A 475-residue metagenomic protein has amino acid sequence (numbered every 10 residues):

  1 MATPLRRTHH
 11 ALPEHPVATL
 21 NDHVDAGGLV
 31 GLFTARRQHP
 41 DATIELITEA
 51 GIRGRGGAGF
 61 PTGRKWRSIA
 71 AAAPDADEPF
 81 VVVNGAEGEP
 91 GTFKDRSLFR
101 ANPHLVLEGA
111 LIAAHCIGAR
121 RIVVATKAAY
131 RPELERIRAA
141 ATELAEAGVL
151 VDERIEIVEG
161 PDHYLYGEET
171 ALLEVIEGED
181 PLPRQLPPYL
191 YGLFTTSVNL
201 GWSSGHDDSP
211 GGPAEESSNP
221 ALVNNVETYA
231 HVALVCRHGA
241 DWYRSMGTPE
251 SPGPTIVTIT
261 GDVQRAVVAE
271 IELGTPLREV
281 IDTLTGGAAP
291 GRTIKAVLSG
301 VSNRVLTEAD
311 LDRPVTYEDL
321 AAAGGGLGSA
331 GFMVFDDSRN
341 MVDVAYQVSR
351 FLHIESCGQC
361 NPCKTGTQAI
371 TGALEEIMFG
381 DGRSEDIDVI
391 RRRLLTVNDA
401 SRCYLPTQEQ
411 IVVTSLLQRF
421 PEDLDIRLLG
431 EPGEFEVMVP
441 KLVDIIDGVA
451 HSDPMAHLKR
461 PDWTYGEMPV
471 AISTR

Functional and structural regions predicted by a protein language model:
M1-I44: Cofactor-/ligand-binding subdomain signature composed of acidic, glycine-rich, tryptophan-containing flexible loops
H23-G28, V83-D95, P210-E215, T258-V263: Gly-rich Lys/Arg/Thr-decorated short loops/hinges at beta-loop-alpha junctions or inter-strand turns that position
V30-E49, A73, D77-P79, G85 (+8 more regions): Ferredoxin-type iron-sulfur electron-transfer modules in oxidoreductases and energy-metabolism complexes
A101-R120: Alpha-helical scaffold segments that flank or form the walls of functional sites
L107-A113, E272-A289: Short amphipathic, charge-patterned alpha-helical segments
I122, T285-V301: Short loop-to-beta-strand transition segments
L134-L273, F435: Hydrophobic alpha-helical positions that pack around
